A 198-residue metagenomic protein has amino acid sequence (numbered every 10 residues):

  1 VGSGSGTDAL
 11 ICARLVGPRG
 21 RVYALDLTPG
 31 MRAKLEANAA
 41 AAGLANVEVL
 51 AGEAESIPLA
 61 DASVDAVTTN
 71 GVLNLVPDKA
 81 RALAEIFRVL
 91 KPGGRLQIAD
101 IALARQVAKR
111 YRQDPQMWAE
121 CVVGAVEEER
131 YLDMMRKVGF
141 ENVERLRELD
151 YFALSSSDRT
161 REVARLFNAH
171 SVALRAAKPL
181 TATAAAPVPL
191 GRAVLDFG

Functional and structural regions predicted by a protein language model:
S3-S56: Class I SAM-dependent methyltransferase SAM/SAH-binding core
V16-G17, V76-P77, L90-P92: Helix-to-beta-strand junctions that scaffold the AdoMet/dcAdoMet cofactor pocket in Class I SAM-dependent enzymes
E55-A66: A short acidic, Gly/Pro-enriched loop at the edge of an enzyme's catalytic core that lines a small-molecule cofactor
D65-D78: A short SAM/SAH-binding and catalytic strip from SAM-dependent methyltransferases
A80-R95: A short glycine-rich, Lys/Arg-flanked "PGG" loop and its adjoining helix->strand segment in the class I
A102-V122: Short, glycine-/aromatic-enriched active-site segment of Class I SAM-dependent methyltransferases
G124-G139, R145: Short alpha-helix
V138-G198: C-terminal lobe and adjacent flexible extensions of AdoMet/dcAdoMet transferase-like proteins
